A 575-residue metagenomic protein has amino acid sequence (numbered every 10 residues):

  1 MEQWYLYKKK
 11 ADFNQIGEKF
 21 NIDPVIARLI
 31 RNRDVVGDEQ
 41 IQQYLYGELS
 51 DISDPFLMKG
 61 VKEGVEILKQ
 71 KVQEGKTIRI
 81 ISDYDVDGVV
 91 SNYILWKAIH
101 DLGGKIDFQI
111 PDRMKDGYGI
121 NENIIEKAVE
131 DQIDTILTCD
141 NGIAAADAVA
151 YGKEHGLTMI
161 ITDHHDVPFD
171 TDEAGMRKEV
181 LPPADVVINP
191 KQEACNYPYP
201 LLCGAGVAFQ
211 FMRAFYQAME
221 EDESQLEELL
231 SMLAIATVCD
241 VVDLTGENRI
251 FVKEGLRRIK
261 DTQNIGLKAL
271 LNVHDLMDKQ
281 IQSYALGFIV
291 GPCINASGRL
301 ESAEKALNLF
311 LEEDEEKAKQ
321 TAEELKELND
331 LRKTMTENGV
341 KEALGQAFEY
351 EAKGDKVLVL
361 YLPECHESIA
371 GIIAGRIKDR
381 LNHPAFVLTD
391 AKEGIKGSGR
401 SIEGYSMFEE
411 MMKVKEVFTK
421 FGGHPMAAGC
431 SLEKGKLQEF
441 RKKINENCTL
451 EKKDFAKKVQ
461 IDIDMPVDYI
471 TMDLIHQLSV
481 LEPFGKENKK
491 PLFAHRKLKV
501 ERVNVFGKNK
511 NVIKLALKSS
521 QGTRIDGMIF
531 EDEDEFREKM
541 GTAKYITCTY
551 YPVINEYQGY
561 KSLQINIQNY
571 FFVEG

Functional and structural regions predicted by a protein language model:
E2, Y7-T135, E154-G156, E173-G175 (+3 more regions): Hydrophobic helix-and-loop "lid/oligomerization" segment in the mid-to-C-terminal part of catalytic domains
L6, I161, V187-N189, A234 (+4 more regions): Structural signal for conserved beta-strand scaffold positions within catalytic alpha/beta enzyme cores
E66, Q70, E74-K76, K317-T321 (+2 more regions): Mid-to-C-terminal polyanion-binding domains and interfaces
D85, G142-A144, D166, Q192-E193 (+16 more regions): Short, glycine-/Ser/Thr-/acidic-enriched flexible segments
E126-A205, F209-A218, E228: Active-site cavity-forming subdomains of large catalytic enzyme subunits
H164-H165, H366, H424, V512: Histidine-centered active-site/metal-ligand motif
K178-E179, D185-V186, E393-S401, R524-G527 (+1 more regions): Short, well-ordered strand-loop elements centered on a beta-strand within folded domains, enriched for acidic residues
G206, G371, G375, C548: Short alpha-helical basic/polar micro-motif
